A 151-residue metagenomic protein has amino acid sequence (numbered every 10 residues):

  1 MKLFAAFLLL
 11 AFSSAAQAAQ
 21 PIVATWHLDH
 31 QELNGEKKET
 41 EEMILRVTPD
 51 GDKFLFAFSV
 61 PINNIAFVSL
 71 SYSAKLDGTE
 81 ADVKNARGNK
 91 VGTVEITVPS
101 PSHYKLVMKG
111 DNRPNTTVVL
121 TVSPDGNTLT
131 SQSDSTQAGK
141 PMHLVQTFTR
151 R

Functional and structural regions predicted by a protein language model:
M1-F4: Positively charged n-region of N-terminal signal peptides that target proteins for export
A11-A15: N-terminal signal peptide c-region/cleavage motif recognized by signal peptidases
A18-R151: Hydrophobic small-molecule pocket/channel-lining residues, especially in calycin-type beta-barrels
